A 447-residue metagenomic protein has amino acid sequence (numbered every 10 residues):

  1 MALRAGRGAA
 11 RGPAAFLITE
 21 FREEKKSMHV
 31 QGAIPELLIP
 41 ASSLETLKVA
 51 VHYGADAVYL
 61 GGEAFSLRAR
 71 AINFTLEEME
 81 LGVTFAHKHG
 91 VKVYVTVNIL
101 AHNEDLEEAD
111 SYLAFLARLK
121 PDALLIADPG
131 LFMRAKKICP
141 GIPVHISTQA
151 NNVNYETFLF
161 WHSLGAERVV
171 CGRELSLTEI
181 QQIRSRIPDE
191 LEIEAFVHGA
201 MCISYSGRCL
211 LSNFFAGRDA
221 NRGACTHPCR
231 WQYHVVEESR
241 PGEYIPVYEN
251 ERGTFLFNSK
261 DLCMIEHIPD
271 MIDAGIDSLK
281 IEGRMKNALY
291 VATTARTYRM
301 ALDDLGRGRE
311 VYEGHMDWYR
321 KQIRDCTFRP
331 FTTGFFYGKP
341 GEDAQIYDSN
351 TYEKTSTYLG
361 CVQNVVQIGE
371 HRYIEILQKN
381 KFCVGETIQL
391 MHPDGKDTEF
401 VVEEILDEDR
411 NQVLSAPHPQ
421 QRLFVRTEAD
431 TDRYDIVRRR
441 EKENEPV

Functional and structural regions predicted by a protein language model:
G6-G12: Residue-identity detector for glycine
K25-A41, T46-H52, A57-L60, A64 (+7 more regions): Surface-exposed amphipathic alpha-helical tracts and adjacent flexible/coil segments at the periphery of soluble enzymes
R68-F85: Glycine-rich, positively charged N-terminal anion/phosphate-binding segment
E107, I146-V153: Gly/Gly-Pro- and Ser/Thr-rich, intrinsically disordered tail segments characteristic of DNA damage-repair and tolerance
G130-L131: Alpha-helix capping/helix-boundary segments
